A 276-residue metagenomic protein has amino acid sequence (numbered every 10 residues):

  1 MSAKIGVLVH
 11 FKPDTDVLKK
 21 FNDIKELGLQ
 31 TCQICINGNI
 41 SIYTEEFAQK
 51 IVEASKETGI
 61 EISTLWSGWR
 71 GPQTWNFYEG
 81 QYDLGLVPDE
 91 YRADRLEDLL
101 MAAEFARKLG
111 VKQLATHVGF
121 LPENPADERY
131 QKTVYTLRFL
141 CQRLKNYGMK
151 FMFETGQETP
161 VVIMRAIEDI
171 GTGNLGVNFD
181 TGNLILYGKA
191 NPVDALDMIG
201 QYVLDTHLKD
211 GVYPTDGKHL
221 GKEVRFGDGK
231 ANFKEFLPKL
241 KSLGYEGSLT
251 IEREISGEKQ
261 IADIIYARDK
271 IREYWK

Functional and structural regions predicted by a protein language model:
A3-V9, C32-I34, I62-S67, L114-T116 (+4 more regions): Hydrophobic faces of well-ordered beta-strands that scaffold small-molecule active sites in alpha/beta enzyme cores
V9-V17, C35-F47, L121-P125, G156-V161 (+4 more regions): Acidic-and-aromatic substrate-binding clefts and catalytic sites of carbohydrate-active enzymes
T15-N22, E57, T74-G176: Active-site acidic/histidine proton-transfer and metal-coordination neighborhood in alpha/beta enzyme cores
L18-N37: Catalytic domains of carbohydrate-active enzymes, especially glycoside hydrolases
F21-E26, Y43-W66, M101-G110, Q142-N146 (+3 more regions): Acidic (Asp/Glu)-rich catalytic clusters
T31-C32, L65, V134-K230: Acidic/histidine-rich catalytic cores of soluble enzymes
R70-Y82, P214-L220: Short, flexible, mixed-charge acidic loops at enzyme active sites
Q260-K276: C-terminal helical cap(s) of enzyme catalytic domains, especially alpha/beta-barrels
